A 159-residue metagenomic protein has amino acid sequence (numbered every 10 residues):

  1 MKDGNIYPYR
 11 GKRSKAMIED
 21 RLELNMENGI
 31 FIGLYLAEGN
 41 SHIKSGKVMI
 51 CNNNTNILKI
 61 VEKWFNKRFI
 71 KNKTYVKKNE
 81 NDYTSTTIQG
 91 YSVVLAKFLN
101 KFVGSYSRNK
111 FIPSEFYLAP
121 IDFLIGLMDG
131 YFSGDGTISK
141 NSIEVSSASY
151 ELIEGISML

Functional and structural regions predicted by a protein language model:
M1-L159: Intein-associated homing endonuclease modules of the LAGLIDADG/DOD-type, together with closely related HINT-family
